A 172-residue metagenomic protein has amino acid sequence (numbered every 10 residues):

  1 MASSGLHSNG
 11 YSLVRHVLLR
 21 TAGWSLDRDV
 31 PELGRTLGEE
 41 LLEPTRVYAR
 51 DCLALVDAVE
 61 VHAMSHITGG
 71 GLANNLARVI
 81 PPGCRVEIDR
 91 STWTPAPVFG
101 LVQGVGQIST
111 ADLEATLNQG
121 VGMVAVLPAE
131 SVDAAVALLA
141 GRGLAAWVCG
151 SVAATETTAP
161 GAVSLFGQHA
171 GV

Functional and structural regions predicted by a protein language model:
M1-L33, L37, A73: Short, acidic (Asp/Glu-rich) active-site segment that either coordinates a divalent metal cofactor
S25, P31-L42, R46-V172: Glycine-/charge-enriched secondary-structure boundary and capping motifs
